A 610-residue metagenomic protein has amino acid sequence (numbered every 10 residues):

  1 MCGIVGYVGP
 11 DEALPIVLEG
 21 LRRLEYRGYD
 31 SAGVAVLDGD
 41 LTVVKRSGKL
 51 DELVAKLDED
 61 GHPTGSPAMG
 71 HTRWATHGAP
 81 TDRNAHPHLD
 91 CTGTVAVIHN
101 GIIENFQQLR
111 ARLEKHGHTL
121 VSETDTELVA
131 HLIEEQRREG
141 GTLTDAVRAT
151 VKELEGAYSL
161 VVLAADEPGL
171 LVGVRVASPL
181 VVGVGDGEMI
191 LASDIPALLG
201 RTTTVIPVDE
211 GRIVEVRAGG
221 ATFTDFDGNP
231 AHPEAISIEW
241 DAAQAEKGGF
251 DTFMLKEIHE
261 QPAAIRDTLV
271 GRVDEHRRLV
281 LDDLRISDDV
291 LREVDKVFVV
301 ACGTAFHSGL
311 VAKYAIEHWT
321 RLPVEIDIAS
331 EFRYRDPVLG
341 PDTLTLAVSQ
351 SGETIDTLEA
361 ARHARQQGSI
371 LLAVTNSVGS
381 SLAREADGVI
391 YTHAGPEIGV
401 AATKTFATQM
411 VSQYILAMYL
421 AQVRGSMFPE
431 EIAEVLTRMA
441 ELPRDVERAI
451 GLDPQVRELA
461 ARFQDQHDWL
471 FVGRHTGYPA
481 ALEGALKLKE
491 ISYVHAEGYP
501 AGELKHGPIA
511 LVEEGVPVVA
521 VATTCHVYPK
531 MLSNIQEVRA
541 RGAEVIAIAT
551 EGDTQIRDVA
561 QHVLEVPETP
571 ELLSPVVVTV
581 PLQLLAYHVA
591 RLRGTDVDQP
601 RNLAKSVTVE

Functional and structural regions predicted by a protein language model:
M1-T252, E260-F298, Y334, P429 (+4 more regions): Conserved short alpha-helical segments that host acidic/polar catalytic motifs at enzyme active sites
I4, V97, V162, G173 (+6 more regions): Structural beta-sheet core signal
S66, G70-R83, E275-D288, A312-V348 (+2 more regions): Glycine-rich oxoanion-binding loops at beta->alpha junctions
D125-L128, S308, A312, T408-S412 (+3 more regions): Catalytic-loop motifs flanking and including active-site residues across diverse enzymes
G183, S308-L310, E325-I326, I355-L358 (+9 more regions): Extended hydrophobic-aromatic, low-complexity segments
G228, M254, E544, R557-V559 (+2 more regions): Generic C-terminus detector
Q261-I265, L269-F298, V378, G388-P517 (+1 more regions): Active-site phosphate/pyrophosphate-binding segments
R292-E434, R438-E441, V521-H526, K530-V566 (+1 more regions): Glycine-rich phosphate-binding loops that contact phosphosugars or nucleotide phosphates
